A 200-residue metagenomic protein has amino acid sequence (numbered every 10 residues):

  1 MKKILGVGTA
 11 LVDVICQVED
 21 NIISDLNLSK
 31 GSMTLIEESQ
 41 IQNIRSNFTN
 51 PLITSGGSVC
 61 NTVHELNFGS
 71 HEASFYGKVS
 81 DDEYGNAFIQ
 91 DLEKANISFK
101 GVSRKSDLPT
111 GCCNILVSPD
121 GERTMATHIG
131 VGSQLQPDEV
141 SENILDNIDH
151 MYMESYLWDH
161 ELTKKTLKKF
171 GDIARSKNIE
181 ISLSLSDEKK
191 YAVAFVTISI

Functional and structural regions predicted by a protein language model:
M1-Y76, N86: Glycine-rich phosphate/adenosyl-contacting loop at the front of the ribokinase-like
N67, E93, R175: Anion (oxyanion) recognition and catalysis
D91-L108: A glycine-rich helix N-cap at a beta->alpha junction
K100-K105, I115-E161: Conserved phosphate-binding/catalytic loop of the ribokinase/pfkB sugar-kinase fold
H150-S184, K190: Conserved beta-alpha-beta core of the PfkB/ribokinase-like small-molecule kinase fold
L185-I200: C-terminal edge-of-domain segments
